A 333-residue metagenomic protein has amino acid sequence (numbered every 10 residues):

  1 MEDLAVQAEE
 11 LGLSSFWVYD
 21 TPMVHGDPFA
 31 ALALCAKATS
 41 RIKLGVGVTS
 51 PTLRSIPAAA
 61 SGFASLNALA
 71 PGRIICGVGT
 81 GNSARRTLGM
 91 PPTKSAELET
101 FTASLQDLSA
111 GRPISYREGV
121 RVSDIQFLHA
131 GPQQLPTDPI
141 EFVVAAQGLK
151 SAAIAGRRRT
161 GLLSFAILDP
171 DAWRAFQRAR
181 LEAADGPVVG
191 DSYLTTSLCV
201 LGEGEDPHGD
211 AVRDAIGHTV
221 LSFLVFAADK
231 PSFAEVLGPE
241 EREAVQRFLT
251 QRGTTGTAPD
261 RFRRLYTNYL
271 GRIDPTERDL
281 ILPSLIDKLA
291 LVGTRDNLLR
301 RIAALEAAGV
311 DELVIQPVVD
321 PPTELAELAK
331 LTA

Functional and structural regions predicted by a protein language model:
M1-A8, G62, A146-A153, T294-A304: Short, acidic/polar
M1-V46, I140, V318: N-terminal beta1-alpha1-beta2 module of alpha/beta enzyme domains
G12, C35, L66, L105 (+3 more regions): Conserved, mostly hydrophobic/aromatic
W17, K43, I75-G77, L163-S164 (+1 more regions): Conserved beta-strand positions in the central sheet of alpha/beta enzyme cores
D20-D27, P51-P57, I167-W173, V200-L201 (+2 more regions): Acidic-and-aromatic substrate-binding clefts and catalytic sites of carbohydrate-active enzymes
T49-I56, P136-A146, L198-L201, S284-D296: Active-site mouth loops of central-metabolism enzymes
A58-G190: Internal, glycine-rich beta/alpha segment that forms the wall or movable "lid" of small-molecule/cofactor binding
P91-G131, R174-A304: An alpha-helical appendage that flanks or caps ligand/catalytic pockets
